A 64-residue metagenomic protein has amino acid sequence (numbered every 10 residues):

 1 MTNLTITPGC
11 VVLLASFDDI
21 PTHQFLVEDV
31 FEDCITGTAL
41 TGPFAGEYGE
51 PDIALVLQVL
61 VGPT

Functional and structural regions predicted by a protein language model:
T2-D18: Short coil-to-beta transition motif at edge beta-strands of beta-rich domains
S16, F25-L26, L60: Compositionally biased, intrinsically disordered low-complexity segments enriched in polar/proline residues
D19-P21, F44: Short acidic/polar mixed-charge low-complexity motifs
P21-V30: Short beta-strand-centered aromatic/proline hotspots
C34-T36: Short aromatic-glycine-enriched beta-strand elements
A39-T64: Intrinsically disordered, low-complexity, charged/polar segments
